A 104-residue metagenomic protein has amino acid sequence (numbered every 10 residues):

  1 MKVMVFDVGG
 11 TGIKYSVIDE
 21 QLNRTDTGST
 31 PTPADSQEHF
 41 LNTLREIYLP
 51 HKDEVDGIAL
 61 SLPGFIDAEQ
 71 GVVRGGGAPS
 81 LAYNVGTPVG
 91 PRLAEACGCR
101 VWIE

Functional and structural regions predicted by a protein language model:
K2-N42: Short glycine-rich, Thr/Ser-proximal phosphate-binding strand/loop in the N-terminal lobe of ATP-dependent enzymes
V3-V5, F65, R100: Short, surface-exposed charged micro-motifs
D7, A59-P63, E104: Short beta-strand segments
T11, E54-D56, E95-C97: Short, basic and Ser/Thr-rich N-terminal targeting/leader segments
T11, P63-I66: Short glycine-rich anion-binding loops that position phosphate/pyrophosphate groups of nucleotides and phosphorylated
I18, I66-D67: Hydrophobic alpha-helical segments, especially N-terminal targeting/anchoring helices
L44-I58, R100-V101: Phosphate/pyrophosphate-binding loops at sites that engage ATP/ADP/AMP, CoA/4′-phosphopantetheine, polyphosphate
D67-E104: Glycine-rich phosphate-binding loop and adjoining helix at the ATP-binding site of ATP-dependent phosphoryl-transfer
